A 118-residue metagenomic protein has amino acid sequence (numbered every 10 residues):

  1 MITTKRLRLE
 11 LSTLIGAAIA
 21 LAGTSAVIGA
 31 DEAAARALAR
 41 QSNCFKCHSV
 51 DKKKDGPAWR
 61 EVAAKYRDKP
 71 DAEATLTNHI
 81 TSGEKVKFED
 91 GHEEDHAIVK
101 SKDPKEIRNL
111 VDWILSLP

Functional and structural regions predicted by a protein language model:
I2-I15: Bacterial N-terminal signal peptides that target proteins for export
L21-A39, K65-K69: Electrostatic cytochrome c docking/interface patches
D31, A35, D55, A72 (+2 more regions): Stable alpha-helical elements in mature extracytoplasmic
S42-V50, L110: The canonical Cys-X-X-Cys-His
H48, T81, L115-P118: Protein kinase-like catalytic domain
D55-Y66, H79-N109: Axial heme c-ligation environment in periplasmic c-type cytochrome domains
